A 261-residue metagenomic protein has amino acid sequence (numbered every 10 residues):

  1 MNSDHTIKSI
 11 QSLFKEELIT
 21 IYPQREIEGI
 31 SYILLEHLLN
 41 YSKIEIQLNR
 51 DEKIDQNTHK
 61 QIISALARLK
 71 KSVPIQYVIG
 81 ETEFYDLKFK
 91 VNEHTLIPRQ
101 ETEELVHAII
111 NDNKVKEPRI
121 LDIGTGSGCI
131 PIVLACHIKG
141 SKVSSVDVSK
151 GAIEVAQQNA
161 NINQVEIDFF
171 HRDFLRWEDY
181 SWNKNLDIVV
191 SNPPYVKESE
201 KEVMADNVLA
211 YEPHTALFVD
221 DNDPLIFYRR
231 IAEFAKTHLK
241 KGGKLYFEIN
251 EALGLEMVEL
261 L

Functional and structural regions predicted by a protein language model:
M1-I62: A short N-terminal interaction module
E36-I110: Conserved AdoMet
P98, G126, P224: Short glycine/threonine-rich catalytic loop with a Thr-x-Gly-x-Asp
E101-V203, R230, A252: Conserved SAM/SAH cofactor-binding pocket of Class I
L134, V208, I231, A235: Class I S-adenosylmethionine-dependent transferase superfamily signal
Y195-I226: Mobile active-site "lid"/loop adjacent to the S-adenosyl-L-methionine
D221-L261: Conserved Class I SAM-dependent methyltransferase catalytic core
